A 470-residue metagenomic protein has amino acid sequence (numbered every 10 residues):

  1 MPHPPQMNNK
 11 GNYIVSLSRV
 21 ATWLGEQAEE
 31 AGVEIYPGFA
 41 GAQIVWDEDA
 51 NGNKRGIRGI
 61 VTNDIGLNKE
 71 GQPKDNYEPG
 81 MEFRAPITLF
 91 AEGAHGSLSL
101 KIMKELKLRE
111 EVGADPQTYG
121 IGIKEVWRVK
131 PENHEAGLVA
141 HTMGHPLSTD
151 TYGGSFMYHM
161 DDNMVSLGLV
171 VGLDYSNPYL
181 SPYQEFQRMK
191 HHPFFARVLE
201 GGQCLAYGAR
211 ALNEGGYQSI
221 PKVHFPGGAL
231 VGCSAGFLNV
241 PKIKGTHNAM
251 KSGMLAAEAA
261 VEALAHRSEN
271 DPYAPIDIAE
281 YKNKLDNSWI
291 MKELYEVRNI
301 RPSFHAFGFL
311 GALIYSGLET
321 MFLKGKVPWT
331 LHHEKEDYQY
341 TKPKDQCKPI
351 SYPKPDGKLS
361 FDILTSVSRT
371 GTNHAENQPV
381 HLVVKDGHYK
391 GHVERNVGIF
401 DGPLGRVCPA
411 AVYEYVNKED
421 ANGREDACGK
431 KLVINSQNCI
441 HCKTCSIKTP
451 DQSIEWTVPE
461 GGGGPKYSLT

Functional and structural regions predicted by a protein language model:
M1-F90, A94-L108, A114-G122, H134 (+5 more regions): Conserved N-terminal/central alpha/beta ligand/cofactor-binding core
E105-L108, I121-D150, E214-G216, Y389: Flavin-dependent oxidoreductases
T149-A211, H266, D271-A274, I278-K282 (+1 more regions): Conserved FAD/dinucleotide-binding core of flavoprotein oxidoreductases
A209-V240, T365-H381, Y389-V407, E414: FAD-binding beta-loop-beta segment adjacent to the flavin cofactor pocket
H224, L230-F237, T246-A260, D277 (+3 more regions): Extended, hydrophobic alpha-helical segments in both membrane/secreted and soluble proteins
G236-K242, M254, E258-F309, N422-C428 (+3 more regions): Active-site-proximal substrate-binding core of FAD-dependent oxidoreductases
E269, A274-V383, H388-H392, I399: Mid-to-C-terminal Rossmann-like scaffold of FAD/NAD(P)H-dependent oxidoreductases
F400-P465: Iron-sulfur cluster-binding cysteine motifs and their immediate structural context in ferredoxin-like electron-transfer
